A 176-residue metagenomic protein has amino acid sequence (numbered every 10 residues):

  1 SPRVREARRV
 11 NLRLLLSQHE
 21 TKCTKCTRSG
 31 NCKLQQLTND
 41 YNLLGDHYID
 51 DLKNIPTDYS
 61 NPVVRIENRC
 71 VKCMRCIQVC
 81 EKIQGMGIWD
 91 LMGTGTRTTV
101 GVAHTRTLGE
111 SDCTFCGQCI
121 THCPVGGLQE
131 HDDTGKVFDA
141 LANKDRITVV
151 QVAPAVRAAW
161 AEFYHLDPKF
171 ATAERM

Functional and structural regions predicted by a protein language model:
S1-F115, T121, L128-A140, K144-I147 (+2 more regions): Fe-S ferredoxin-like electron-transfer domains and their immediately adjacent linker/connector regions across
W160-A173: Glycine- and acidic-residue-enriched helix-capping/strand-helix junction motifs
